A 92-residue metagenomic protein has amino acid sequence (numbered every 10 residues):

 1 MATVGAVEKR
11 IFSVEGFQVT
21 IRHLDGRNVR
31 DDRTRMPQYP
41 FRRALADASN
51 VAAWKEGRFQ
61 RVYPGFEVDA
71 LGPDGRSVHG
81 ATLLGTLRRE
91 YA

Functional and structural regions predicted by a protein language model:
M1-F17, A46-F66: Extracellular/lumenal glycan-associated surfaces
T3, T34-R35, N50, L83: Helix N-terminus capping/helix-initiation residues
K9, G16, N28-D31, M36: Low-complexity, charged, repeat-rich alpha-helical/coil interaction segments
H23-T34, A70-L84: Short acidic beta-strand-loop surface patches of small beta-rich interaction domains
Q38-A46: Short, recurring structural edge motifs at helix starts
E90-A92: Non-cytosolic coordination micro-motifs
